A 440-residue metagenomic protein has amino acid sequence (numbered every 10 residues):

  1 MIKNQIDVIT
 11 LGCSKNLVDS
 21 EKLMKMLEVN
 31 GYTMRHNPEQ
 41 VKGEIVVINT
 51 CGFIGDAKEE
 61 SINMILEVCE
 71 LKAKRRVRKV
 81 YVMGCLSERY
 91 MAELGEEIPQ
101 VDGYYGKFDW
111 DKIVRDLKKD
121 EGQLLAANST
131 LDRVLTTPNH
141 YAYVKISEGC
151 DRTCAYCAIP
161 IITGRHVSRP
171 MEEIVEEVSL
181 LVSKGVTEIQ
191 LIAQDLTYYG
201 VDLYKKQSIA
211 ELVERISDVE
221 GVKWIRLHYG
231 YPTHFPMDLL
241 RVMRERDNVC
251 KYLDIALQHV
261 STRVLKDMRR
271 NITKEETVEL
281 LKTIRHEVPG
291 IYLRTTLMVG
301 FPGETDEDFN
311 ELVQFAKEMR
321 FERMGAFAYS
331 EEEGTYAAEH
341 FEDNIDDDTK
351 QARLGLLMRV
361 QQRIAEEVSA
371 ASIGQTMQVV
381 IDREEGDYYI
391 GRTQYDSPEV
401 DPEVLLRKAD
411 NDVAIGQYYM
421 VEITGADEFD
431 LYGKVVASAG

Functional and structural regions predicted by a protein language model:
M1-Y199, D238, L253, E275-H286 (+5 more regions): Proteins enriched for Cys/Gly/acidic motifs involved in redox and nucleic-acid/cofactor modification
Q5, K79, E188, W224-R226 (+3 more regions): Residues at or immediately flanking beta-strands
L11, T153, C157-G164, W224-T233 (+4 more regions): Conserved strand-turn element in the central/C-terminal portion of the radical SAM core barrel that lines
G52-A57, V186-E211, R215, V219 (+3 more regions): Conserved glycine-rich "GG(E/T)P / GGGxP" loop and the immediately following alpha-helix in the radical SAM core
I174, L191, L227, I255 (+6 more regions): Conserved, mostly hydrophobic/aromatic
S183, A210-E211, D218-V219, W224-I225 (+1 more regions): Radical SAM/AdoMet-radical enzyme domain recognition
Y204-S217, M237-K251, E304-E322, D346-A352 (+1 more regions): Short, electropositive alpha-helical surface patch
E339-G440: Terminal RNA-binding accessory module
